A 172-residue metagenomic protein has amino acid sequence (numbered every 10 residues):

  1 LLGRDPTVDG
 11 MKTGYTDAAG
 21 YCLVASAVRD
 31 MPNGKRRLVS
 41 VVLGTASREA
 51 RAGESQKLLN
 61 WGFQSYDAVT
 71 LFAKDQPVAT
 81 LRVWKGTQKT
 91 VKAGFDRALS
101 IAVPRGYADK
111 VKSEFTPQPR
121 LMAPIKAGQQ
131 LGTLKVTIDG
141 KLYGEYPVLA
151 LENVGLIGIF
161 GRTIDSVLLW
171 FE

Functional and structural regions predicted by a protein language model:
L1-E172: Domain-terminus/edge residues, biased toward the C-terminal soluble/receptor-binding domains of extracytoplasmic
